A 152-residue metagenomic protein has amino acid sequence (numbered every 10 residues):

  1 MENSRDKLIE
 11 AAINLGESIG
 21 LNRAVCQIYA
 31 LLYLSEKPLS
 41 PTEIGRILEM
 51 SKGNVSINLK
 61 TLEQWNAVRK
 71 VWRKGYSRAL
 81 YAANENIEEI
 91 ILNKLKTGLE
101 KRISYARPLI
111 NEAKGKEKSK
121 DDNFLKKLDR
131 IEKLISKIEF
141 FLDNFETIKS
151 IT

Functional and structural regions predicted by a protein language model:
S4-S18: Short, Lys/Arg-enriched N-terminal segment that forms or immediately precedes the first helix of a structured domain
G16-V25, S40, R73-N93: Short, cationic-aromatic polyanion-contact patches
Q27-L31: Pre-recognition alpha-helix immediately N-terminal to the DNA-recognition helix within helix-turn-helix or winged-helix
E43-R46: A short acidic, leucine-rich amphipathic alpha-helix
N66: Glycine-centered, phosphate/nucleic-acid-interacting loop/turn motifs that mediate DNA/RNA or nucleotide
A113-T152: C-terminal regulatory/oligomerization modules of transcriptional regulators
